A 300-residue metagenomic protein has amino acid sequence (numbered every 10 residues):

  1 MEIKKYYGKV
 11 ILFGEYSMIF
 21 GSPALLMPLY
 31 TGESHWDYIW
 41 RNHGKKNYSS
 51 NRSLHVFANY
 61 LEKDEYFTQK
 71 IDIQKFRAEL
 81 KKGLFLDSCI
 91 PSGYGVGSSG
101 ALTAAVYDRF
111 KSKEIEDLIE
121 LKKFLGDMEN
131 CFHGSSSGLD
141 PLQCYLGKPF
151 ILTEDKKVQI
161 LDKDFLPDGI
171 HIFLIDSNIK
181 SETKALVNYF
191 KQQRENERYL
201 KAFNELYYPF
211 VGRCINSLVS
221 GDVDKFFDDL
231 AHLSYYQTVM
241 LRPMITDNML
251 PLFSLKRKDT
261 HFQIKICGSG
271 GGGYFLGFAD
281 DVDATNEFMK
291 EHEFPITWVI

Functional and structural regions predicted by a protein language model:
M1-Y94, D108-E116, Q263-I266, G270-G272 (+2 more regions): ATP-binding N-lobe of GHMP and related small-molecule kinases
I3, K9, L26, P141 (+3 more regions): Conserved hydrophobic/aromatic beta-strand scaffold that supports enzyme active sites
G14-E15, I19, P209-I300: Glycine-rich, charge-dense phosphate/pyrophosphate-binding loop(s) and the adjacent flexible "lid"/catalytic subdomain
I39-S53, L118-S135, D164-L174, E287-I300: Short, conserved aromatic-histidine micro-motifs
E65-L161: Gly/Ser-rich oxyanion-binding loop with an adjacent helix/lid that shapes the negatively charged ligand pocket
K111, E154, S177, L218 (+1 more regions): Short beta-strand-to-loop capping motifs
D162-I215: Acyltransferase
